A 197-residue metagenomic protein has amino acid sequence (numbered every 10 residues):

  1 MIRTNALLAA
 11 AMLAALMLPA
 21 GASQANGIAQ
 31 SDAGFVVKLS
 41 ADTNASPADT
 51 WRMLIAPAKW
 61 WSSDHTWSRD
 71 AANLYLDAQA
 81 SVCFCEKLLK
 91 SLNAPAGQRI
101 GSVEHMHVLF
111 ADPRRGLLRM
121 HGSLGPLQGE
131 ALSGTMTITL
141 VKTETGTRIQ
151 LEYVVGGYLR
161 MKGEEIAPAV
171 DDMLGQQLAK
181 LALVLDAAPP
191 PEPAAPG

Functional and structural regions predicted by a protein language model:
M1-A11: Bacterial N-terminal signal peptides that target proteins for export
A9-P19: Bacterial N-terminal signal peptides
G21-Y75: Hydrophobic ligand-binding cavity/cleft-lining segments
L39-A41, N73-L74, V103-F110, G134-K142: Hydrophobic/aromatic beta-strand elements that line small-molecule binding cavities or substrate pockets in beta-rich
N44-D49, A78-Q79, V108-L117, T139-R148 (+1 more regions): A short, structured loop/turn motif at beta-sheet edges
K59, A71-L124, A187-A188: Glycine-rich portal/gate segments that line the openings of hydrophobic small-molecule binding cavities
H121-D172: Beta-strand/loop substructures that line and gate deep hydrophobic ligand-binding cavities in soluble
L183-G197: Short, highly charged C-terminal tails/helix-capping segments
